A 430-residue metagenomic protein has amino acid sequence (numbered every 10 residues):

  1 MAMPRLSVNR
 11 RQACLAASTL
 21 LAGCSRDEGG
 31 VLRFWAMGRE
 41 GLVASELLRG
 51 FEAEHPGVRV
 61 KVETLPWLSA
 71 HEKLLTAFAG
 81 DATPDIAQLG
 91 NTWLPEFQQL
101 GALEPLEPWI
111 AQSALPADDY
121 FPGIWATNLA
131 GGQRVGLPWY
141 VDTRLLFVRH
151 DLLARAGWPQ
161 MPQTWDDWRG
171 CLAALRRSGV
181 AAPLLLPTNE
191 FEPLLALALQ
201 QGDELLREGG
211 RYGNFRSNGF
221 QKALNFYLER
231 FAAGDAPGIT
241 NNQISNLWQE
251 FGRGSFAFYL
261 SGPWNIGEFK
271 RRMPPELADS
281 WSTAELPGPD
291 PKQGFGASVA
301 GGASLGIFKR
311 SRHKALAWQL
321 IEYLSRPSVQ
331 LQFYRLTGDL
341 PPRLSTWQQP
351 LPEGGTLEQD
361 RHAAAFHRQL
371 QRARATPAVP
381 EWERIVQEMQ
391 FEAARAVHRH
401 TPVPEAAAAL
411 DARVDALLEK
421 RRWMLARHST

Functional and structural regions predicted by a protein language model:
P4, R10-R26: N-terminal export signals
G50, P56-Y120, A154-A156, Q163 (+4 more regions): Extracytoplasmic "Venus flytrap"/periplasmic binding protein-like
P84-D85, S113-L152, A182-P183, K292-A297 (+1 more regions): A structural signal for short loop-to-beta-strand junctions that line the ligand-binding cleft of periplasmic/secreted
N91-L145, R169, A196, A278 (+3 more regions): Hinge/lid segment of periplasmic solute-binding proteins
E107-Y120, D203-L224, R271-E276, G288-A297 (+1 more regions): Short, solvent-exposed loop/beta-turn-alpha elements that line the ligand-binding surface or hinge of extracytoplasmic
G131-W139, R144, R169-G213, G219 (+1 more regions): Extracytoplasmic/periplasmic solute-binding protein
L172-A174, S178, Y212-T240, L286-P289: Glycine-centered hinge/linker elements that transmit conformational signals in sensory and ligand-binding systems
W264-A278, P289-F391, L425-S429: C-terminal lobe and pocket-closing loops of periplasmic/extracytoplasmic Venus-flytrap solute-binding proteins
